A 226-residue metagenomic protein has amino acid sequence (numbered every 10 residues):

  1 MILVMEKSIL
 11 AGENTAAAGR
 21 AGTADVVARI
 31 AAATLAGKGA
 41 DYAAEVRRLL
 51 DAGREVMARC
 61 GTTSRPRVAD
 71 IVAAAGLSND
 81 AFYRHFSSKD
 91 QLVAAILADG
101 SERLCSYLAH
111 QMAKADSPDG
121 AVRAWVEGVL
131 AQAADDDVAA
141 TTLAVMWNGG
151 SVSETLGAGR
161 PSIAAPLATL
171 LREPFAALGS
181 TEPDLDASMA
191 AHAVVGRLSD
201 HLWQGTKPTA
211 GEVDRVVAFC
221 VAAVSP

Functional and structural regions predicted by a protein language model:
M1-R29, E127-A131, T181-W203, P208-A223: Hydrophobic alpha-helical segments that form the core of small-molecule binding pockets and/or dimer interfaces
Y42-G53, I71, I96-L104: Generic hydrophobic, amphipathic alpha-helix propensity
R48, V56-Q91, A95: Helix-turn-helix
A52-R59, Q132, A193: Short amphipathic alpha-helical elements of helix-turn-helix/winged-helix folds
F86, V93-G100, G159, I163: Alpha-helical DNA-contacting segments of helix-turn-helix folds
A95, A109-D135, A190: Hydrophobic alpha-helical connector segments
E102-C105, S151-L178, D184-M189, G211-R215: Amphipathic alpha-helical packing segments from all-alpha helical-bundle domains
A131-T169, L202-W203: Short secondary-structure transition hinges
